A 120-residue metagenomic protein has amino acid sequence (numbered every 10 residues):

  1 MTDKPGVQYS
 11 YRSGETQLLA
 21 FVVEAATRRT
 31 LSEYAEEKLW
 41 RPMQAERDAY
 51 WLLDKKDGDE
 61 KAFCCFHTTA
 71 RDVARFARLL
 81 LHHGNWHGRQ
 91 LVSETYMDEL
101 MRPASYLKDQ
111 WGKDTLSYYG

Functional and structural regions predicted by a protein language model:
M1-C64: Catalytic-site signature segments of enzymes, centered on catalytic residues
T2, H67, D114-L116: Extracellular/periplasmic catalytic domains that process cell-envelope and extracellular macromolecules
E15-V22, A62-N85: Active-site-proximal alpha-helical segments within enzyme catalytic domains
A20-E24, S32-E36, W40, A74-L81 (+2 more regions): Non-transmembrane alpha-helical segments in soluble domains of secreted/periplasmic/extracellular proteins
E46-Y50, M97-G120: Active-site Gly/Thr loop motif
N85-V92: Acidic/polar loop patches that form or flank catalytic/metal-binding clefts of enzymes that bind anionic ligands
